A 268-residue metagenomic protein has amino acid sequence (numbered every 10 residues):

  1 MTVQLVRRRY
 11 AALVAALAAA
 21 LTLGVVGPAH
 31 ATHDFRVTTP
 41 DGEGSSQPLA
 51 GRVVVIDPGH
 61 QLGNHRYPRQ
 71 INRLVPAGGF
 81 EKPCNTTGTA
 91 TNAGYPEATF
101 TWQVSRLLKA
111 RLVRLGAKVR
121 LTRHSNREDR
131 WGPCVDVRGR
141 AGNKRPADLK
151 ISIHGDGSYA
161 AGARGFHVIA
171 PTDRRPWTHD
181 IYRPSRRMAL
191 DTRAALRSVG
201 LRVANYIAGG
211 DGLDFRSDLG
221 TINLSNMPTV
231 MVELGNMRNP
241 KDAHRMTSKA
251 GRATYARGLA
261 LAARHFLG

Functional and structural regions predicted by a protein language model:
T2-G268: Catalytic-site microenvironment of enzymes that process N-acetyl-hexosamine-containing cell-wall polysaccharides
